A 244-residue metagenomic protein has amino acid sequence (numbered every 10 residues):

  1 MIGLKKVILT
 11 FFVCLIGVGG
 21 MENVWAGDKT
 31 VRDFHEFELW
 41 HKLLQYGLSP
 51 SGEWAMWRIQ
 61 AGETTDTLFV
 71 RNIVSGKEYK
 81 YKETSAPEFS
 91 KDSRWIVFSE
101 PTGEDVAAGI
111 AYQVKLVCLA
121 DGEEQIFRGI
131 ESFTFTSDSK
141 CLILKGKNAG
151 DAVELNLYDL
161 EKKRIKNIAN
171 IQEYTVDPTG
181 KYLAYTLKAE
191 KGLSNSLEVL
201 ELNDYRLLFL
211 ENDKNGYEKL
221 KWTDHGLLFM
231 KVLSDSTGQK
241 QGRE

Functional and structural regions predicted by a protein language model:
T10-G20: Bacterial N-terminal signal peptides
V24-A26: Boundary at the C-terminal end of the N-terminal hydrophobic targeting segment
F34-L68: Beta-strand-rich domains and repeat architectures in extracellular enzymes and scaffolds, especially beta-propellers
H41-L43, K82-E88, F127-F135, A169-T175 (+1 more regions): Short coil/turn segments at the loop-to-beta-strand junctions that recur within blades of beta-propeller repeat folds
Y46-W54, P87-I96, F133-L142, Y174-L183 (+1 more regions): Blade-terminus and WD-like Trp-Asp/Gly-His loop motifs, strongest in beta-propeller folds
I59-T67, E100-Q113, E124-F127, K145-E154 (+4 more regions): A flexible loop/linker signature enriched in serine peptidases of the S9 family
N72-G76, C118-G122, Y158-K163, E201-Y205: Short loop/turn segments that connect beta-strands within beta-propeller blades
V74-G103, A111-Y112, D121-S132, K214: Blade-loop segments of beta-propeller domains
